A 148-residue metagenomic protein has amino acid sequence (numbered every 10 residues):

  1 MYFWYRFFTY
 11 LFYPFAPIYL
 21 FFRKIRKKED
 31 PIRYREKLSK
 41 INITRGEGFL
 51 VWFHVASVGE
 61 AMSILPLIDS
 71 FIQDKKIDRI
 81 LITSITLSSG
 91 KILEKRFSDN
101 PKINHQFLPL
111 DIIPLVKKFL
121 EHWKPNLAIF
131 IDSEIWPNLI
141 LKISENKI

Functional and structural regions predicted by a protein language model:
M1-K24: Short hydrophobic helices that act as membrane-entry/anchoring signals
P17-K37, N42-I148: Active-site and donor-binding regions of nucleotide-sugar-utilizing enzymes
